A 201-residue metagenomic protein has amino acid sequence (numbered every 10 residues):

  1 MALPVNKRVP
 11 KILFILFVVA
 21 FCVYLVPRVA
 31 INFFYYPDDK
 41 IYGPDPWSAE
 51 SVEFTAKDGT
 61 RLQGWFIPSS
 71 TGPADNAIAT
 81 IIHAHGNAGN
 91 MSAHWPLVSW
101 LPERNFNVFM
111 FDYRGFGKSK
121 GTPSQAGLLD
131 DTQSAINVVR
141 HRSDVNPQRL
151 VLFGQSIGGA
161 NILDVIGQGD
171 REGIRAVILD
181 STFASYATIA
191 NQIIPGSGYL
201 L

Functional and structural regions predicted by a protein language model:
M1-V9: N-terminal Lys/Arg-rich, disordered targeting/topogenic segments
K11-A56, L62-Q63: An N-terminal hydrophobic leader/cap segment in hydrolases
K57, R61-V138, R142: Membrane-embedded segments
I78-T80, V151, A176: Structural motif
A88-N90, G115-G117, I157-A160, F183-Y186: Solvent-exposed loop/turn segments at secondary-structure junctions within structured extracellular/periplasmic domains
D144-S156: Alpha/beta-hydrolase fold nucleophile elbow
N161-L201: Hydrolase active-site cap/lid region
